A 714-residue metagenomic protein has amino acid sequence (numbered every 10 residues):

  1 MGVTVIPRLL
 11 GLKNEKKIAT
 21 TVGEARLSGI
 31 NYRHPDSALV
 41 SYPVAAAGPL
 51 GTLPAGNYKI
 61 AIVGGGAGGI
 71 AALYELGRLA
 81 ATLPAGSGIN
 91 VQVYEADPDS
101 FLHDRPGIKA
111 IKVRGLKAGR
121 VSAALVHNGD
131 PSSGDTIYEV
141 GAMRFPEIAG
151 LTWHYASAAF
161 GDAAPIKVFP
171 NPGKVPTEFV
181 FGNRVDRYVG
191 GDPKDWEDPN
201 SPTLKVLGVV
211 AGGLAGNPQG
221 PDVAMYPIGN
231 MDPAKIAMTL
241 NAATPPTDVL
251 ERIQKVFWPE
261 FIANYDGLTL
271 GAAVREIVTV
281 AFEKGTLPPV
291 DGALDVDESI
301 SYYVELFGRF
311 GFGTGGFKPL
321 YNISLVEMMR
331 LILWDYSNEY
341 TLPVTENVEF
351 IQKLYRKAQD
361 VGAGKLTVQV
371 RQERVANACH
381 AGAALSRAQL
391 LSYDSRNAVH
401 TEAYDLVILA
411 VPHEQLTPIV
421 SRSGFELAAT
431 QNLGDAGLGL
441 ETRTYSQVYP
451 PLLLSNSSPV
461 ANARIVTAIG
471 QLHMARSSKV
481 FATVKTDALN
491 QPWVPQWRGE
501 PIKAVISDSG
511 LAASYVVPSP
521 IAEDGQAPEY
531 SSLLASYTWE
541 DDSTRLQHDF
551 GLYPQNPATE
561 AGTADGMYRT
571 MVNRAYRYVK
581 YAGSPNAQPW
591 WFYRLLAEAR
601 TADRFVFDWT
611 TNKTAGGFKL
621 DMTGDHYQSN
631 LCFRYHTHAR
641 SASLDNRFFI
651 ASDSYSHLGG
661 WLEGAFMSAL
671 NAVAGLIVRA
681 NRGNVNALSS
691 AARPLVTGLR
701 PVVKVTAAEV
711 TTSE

Functional and structural regions predicted by a protein language model:
G2, I6-A19, S157-A159, P165-K318: Mobile amphipathic helical/loop "lid" adjacent to a hydrophobic cofactor/ligand pocket
G2-A47, S477, Q496-P501, V505-E714: Conserved flavin/dinucleotide-binding core of flavoenzymes
T52-G69, Q92: Beta1/beta-strand and adjacent pyrophosphate-binding region of the FAD-binding site in flavoprotein oxidoreductases
G56, R396-L406: Core beta-strand elements of the Rossmann-like FAD/NAD(P) dinucleotide-binding domain in flavoenzyme oxidoreductases
G77-N128: Glycine-rich FAD pyrophosphate-binding loop
G119-R120, A124-P172: Conserved FAD-binding subdomain of flavin-dependent enzymes
A237-S395, A403, Q415-V420: Active-site/ligand-binding neighborhood in enzyme catalytic cores
L406-R464: Flavin (primarily FAD) binding-site architecture
